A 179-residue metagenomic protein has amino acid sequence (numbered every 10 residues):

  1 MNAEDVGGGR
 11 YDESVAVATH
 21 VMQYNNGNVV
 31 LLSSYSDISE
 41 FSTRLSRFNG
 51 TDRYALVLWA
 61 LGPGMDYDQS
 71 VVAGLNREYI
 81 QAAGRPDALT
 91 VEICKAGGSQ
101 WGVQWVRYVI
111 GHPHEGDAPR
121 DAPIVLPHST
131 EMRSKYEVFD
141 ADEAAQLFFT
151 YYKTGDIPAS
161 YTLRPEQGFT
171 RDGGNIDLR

Functional and structural regions predicted by a protein language model:
M1-A60, A83, K95-R179: Acidic, proline/glycine-rich low-complexity IDRs
Y67-R85, Q100-Q104: Broad, structure-driven detector of short, well-ordered beta-strand segments within folded domains
L89-E92: Generic recognition of long tandem-repeat/solenoid scaffolds
